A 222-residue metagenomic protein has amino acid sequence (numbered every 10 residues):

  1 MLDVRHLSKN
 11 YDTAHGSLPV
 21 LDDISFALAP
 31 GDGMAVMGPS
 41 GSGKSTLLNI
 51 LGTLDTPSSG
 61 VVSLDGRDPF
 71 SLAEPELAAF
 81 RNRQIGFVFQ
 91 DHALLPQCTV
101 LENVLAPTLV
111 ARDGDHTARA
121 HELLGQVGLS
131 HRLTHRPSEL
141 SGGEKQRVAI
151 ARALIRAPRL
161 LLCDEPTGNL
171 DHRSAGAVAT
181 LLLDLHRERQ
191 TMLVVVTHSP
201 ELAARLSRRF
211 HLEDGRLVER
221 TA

Functional and structural regions predicted by a protein language model:
L2-L212: ABC family nucleotide-binding domain
R209-T221: H-loop (His-switch) and adjacent beta-strand-loop-beta switch element of ABC-type ATPase nucleotide-binding domains
